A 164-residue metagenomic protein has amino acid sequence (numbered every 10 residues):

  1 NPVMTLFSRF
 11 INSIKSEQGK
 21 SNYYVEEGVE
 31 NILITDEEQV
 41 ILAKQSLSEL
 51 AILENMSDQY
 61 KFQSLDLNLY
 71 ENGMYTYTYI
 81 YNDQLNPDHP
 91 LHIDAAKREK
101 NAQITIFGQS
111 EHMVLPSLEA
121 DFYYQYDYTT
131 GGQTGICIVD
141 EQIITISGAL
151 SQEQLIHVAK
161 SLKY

Functional and structural regions predicted by a protein language model:
N1-S21: Membrane-interface helical sensory segment of bacterial ECF anti-sigma factor regulators
R9, S13, S46, V158-S161: Residues that form generic nucleotide/phosphate-binding pockets
G19-G28, T35, Y164: Intrinsically disordered, low-complexity repeat and linker tracts
G28-T134: Short, solvent-exposed recognition patches
D140-Y164: Surface-exposed amphipathic alpha-helical segments
